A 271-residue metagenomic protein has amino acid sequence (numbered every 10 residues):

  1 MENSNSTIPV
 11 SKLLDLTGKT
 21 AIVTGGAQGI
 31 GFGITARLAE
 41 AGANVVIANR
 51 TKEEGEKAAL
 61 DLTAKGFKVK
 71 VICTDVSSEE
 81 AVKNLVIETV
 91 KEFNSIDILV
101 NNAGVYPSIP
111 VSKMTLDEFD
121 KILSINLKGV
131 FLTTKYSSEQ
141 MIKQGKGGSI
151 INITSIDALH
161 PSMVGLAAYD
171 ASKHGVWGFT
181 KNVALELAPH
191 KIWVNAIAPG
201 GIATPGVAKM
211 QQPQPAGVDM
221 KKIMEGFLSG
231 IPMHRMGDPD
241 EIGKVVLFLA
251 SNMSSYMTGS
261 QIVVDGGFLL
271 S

Functional and structural regions predicted by a protein language model:
N3-D15, H160, V246-L247, T258-S271: Short C-terminal tail/terminal secondary-structure segment of NAD(P)H-dependent dehydrogenase/reductase domains
T20, A27-G29, T51: Conserved glycine-rich cofactor-binding loop
P110-V111, T115-L123, I223, F227: Substrate-binding pocket helix/loop in short-chain dehydrogenase/reductase
T134, S172, T180: Active-site helix of classical SDR
S155: Residue(s) in the substrate-gating loop at a strand-loop-helix junction that position the organic substrate next
A188, W193, M257-G259: Short, small/polar-rich loop/turn modules that mediate ligand/substrate recognition or access, typified
P199-K209, P213: Short, flexible catalytic-loop segment of classical short-chain dehydrogenase/reductase
